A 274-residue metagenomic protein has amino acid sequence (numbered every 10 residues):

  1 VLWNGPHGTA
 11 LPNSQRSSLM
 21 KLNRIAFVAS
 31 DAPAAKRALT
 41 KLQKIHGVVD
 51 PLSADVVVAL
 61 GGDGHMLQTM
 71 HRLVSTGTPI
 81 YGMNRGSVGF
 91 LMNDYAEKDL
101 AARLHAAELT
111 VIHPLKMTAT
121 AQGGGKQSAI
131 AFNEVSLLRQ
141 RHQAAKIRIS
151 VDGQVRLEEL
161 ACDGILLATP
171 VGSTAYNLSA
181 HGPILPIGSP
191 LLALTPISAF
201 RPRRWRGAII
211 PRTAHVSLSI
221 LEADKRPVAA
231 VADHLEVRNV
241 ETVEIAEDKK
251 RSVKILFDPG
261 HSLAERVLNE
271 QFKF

Functional and structural regions predicted by a protein language model:
L2-N4, Q15-L60, M66-S75, Y95-V111 (+1 more regions): ATP/NTP phosphate-donor binding region
G5, T9-L11: Short, low-complexity intrinsically disordered segments enriched in A/P/G/S/L with frequent Arg, especially at protein
V56, V111-L115, A131-N133, Q143-I147 (+5 more regions): A generic structural signal for short beta-strands and their flanking turns/coil linkers
G62-H65, G86-V88, V171-T174: Short glycine-rich anion-binding loops that position phosphate/pyrophosphate groups of nucleotides and phosphorylated
G77-P79: Proline-centered loop/turn at the N-terminus of a beta-strand
V88-G164: Catalytic core of DAGKc-family lipid kinases
A129, L137, H142, D152-L157 (+1 more regions): ATP/nucleoside-binding phosphotransfer catalytic cores, i.e., glycine-rich phosphate-binding loops
E159-C162, L166-R203: Gly/Ser/Thr-rich active-site loops/lids in small-molecule metabolic enzymes that frequently grip phosphoryl groups
